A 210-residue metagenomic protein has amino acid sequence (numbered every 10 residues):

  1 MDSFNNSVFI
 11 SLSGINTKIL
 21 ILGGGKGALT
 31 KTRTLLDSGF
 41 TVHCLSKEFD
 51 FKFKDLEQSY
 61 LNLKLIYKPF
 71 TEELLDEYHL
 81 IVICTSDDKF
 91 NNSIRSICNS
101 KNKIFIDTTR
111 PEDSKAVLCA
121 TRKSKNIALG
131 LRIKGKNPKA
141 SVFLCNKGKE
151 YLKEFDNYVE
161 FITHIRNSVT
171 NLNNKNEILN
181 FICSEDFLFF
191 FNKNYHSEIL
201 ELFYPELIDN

Functional and structural regions predicted by a protein language model:
M1-G14, C119: A short, basic/flexible loop-to-alpha-helix module at the beginning of a structural domain
V8-R33, S46, F161-N176: Glycine-rich adenosine-cofactor-binding loop
T30, S38-L56: NAD(P)-binding Rossmann-fold cofactor-contacting core
G39-H43, H79-D88, I127-K136: Short beta-strand and adjoining strand-loop segment in the mid-core of the Rossmann-like NAD(P)-dependent dehydrogenase
Q58-E73: Glycine-rich, highly charged phosphate/nucleotide-binding loops
L80-S86, N91-V117: ADP-ribose/adenylate-binding Rossmann-like module
N102-D156: E1/E1-like adenylate-forming module used to activate ubiquitin-like modifiers and sulfur-carrier proteins
I133-N210: An accessory alpha-helical subdomain
